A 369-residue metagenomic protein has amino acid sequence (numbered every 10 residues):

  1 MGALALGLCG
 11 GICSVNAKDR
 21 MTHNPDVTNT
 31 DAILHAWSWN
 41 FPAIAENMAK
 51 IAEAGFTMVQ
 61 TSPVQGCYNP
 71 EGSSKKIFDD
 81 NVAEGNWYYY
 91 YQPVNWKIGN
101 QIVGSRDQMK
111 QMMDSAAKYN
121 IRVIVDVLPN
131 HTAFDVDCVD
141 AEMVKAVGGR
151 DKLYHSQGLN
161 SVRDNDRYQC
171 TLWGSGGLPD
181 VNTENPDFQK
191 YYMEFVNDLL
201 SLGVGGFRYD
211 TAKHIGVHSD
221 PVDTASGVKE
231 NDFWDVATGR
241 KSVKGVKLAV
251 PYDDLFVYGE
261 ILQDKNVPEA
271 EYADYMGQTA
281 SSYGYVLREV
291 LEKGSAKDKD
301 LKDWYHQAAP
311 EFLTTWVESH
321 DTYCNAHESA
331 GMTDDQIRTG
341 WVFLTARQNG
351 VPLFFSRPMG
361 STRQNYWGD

Functional and structural regions predicted by a protein language model:
M1-A5: Sec-dependent N-terminal signal peptides
L8-R20: Sec-dependent signal peptide cleavage junction
K18-A32, E46-A52, F56, P63-Y91 (+3 more regions): Active-site-proximal helices and loops of the catalytic beta/alpha 8
V27-D31, C67-Q111, K145-N182: Aromatic- and acidic-residue-enriched carbohydrate-binding clefts of CAZyme catalytic domains
A32-P42, G177-K190: Active-site mouth loops of central-metabolism enzymes
